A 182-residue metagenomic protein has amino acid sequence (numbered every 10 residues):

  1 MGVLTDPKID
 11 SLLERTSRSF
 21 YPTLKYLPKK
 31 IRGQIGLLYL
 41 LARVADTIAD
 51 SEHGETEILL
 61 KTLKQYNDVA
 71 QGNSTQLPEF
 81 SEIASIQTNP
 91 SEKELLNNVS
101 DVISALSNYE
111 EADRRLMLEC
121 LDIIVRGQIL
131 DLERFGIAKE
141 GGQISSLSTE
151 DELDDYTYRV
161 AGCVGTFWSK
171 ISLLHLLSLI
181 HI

Functional and structural regions predicted by a protein language model:
M1-L179: Acidic catalytic motifs of isoprenoid enzymes
